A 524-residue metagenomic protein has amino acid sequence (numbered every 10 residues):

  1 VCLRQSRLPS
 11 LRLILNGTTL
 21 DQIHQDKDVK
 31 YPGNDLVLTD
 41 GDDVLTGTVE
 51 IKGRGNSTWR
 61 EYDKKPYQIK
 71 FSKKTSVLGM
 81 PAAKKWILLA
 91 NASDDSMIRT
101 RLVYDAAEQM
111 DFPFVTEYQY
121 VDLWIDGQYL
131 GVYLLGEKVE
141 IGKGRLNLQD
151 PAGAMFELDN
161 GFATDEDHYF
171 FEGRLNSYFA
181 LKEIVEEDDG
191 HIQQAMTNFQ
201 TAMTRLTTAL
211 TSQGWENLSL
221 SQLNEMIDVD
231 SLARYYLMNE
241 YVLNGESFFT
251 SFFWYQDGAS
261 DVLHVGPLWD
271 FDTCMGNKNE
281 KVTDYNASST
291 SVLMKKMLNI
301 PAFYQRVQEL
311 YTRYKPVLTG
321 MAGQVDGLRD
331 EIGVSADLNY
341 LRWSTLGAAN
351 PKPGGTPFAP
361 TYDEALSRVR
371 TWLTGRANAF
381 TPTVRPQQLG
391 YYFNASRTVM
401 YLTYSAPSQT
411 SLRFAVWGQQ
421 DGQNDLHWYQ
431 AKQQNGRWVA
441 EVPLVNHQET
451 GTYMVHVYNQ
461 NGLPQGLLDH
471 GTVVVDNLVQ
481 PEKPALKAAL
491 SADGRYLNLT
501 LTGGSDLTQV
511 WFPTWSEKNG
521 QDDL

Functional and structural regions predicted by a protein language model:
T19, G47-V49, T58, Y62 (+2 more regions): Middle-to-C-terminal accessory/interaction subdomains
N34-A90: Conserved oxyanion/phosphate-binding beta-strand-loop segments in alpha/beta enzyme cores
K70-S76, A90, F112-T116, Q128-L237 (+1 more regions): Internal "kinase-insert"/substrate-recognition segments embedded within catalytic cores of ATP-dependent enzymes
T398-L402, R495-L499: Structural beta-strand segments of beta-rich domains
S405-S411, G503-Q509: Short proline/glycine-enriched turn/loop motifs at strand-loop junctions of beta-rich domains
A415, M454-Y458, P513: Extracellular recognition modules
Q433-P443, E449: Aromatic sugar-binding surface patches on proteins that engage polysaccharides or sugar-phosphate polymers
Q460-P464: Short, solvent-exposed loop/turn segments at the edges of extracellular beta-sandwich modules
